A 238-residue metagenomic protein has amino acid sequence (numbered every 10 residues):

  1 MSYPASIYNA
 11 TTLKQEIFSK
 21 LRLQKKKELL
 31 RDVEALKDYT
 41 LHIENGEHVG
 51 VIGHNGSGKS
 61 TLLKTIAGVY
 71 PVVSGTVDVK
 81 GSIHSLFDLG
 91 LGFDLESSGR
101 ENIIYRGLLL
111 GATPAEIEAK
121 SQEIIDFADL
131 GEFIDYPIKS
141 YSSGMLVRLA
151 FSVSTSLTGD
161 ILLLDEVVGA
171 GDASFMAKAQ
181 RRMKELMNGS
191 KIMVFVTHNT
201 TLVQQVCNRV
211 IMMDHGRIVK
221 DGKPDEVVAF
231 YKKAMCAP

Functional and structural regions predicted by a protein language model:
M1-E34, D225-A229, K233-C236: Pre-NBD coupling/linker segments of ABC/ABC-like ATPases
K14-L21, I104, E116-F133: Conserved ABC ATPase "signature" region
I52-H54: The feature captures the beta-strand-to-loop junction immediately N-terminal to the Walker
T197-H198: H-loop/switch region of ABC-family ATPase nucleotide-binding domains
V203-Q205: A short, surface-exposed alpha-helical micro-motif characterized by mixed small hydrophobic and charged/polar residues
H215-G216, Y231: Conserved ABC ATPase "signature" C-loop
D221-G222: ABC ATPase "signature
